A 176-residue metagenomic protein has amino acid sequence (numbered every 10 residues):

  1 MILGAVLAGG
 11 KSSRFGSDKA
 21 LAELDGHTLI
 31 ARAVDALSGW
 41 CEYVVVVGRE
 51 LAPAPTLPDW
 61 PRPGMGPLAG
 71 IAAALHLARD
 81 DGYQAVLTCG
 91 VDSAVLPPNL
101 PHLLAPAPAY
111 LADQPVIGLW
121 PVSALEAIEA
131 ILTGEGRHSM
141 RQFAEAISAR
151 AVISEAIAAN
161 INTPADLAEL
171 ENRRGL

Functional and structural regions predicted by a protein language model:
M1-R137, Q142-I157, P164-A168, G175: Nucleotide and nucleotide-moiety/phosphate-recognizing core
